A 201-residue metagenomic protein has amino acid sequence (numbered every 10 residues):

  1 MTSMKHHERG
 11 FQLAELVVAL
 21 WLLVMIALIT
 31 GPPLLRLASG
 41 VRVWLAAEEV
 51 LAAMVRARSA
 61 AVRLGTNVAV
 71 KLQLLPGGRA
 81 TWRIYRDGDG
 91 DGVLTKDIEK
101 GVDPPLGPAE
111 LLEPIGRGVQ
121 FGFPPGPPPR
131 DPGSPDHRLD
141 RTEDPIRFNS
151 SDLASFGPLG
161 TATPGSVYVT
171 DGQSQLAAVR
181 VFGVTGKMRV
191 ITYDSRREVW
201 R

Functional and structural regions predicted by a protein language model:
M1-H6, F11, V18-L20, M25 (+4 more regions): N-terminal helix-rich module
